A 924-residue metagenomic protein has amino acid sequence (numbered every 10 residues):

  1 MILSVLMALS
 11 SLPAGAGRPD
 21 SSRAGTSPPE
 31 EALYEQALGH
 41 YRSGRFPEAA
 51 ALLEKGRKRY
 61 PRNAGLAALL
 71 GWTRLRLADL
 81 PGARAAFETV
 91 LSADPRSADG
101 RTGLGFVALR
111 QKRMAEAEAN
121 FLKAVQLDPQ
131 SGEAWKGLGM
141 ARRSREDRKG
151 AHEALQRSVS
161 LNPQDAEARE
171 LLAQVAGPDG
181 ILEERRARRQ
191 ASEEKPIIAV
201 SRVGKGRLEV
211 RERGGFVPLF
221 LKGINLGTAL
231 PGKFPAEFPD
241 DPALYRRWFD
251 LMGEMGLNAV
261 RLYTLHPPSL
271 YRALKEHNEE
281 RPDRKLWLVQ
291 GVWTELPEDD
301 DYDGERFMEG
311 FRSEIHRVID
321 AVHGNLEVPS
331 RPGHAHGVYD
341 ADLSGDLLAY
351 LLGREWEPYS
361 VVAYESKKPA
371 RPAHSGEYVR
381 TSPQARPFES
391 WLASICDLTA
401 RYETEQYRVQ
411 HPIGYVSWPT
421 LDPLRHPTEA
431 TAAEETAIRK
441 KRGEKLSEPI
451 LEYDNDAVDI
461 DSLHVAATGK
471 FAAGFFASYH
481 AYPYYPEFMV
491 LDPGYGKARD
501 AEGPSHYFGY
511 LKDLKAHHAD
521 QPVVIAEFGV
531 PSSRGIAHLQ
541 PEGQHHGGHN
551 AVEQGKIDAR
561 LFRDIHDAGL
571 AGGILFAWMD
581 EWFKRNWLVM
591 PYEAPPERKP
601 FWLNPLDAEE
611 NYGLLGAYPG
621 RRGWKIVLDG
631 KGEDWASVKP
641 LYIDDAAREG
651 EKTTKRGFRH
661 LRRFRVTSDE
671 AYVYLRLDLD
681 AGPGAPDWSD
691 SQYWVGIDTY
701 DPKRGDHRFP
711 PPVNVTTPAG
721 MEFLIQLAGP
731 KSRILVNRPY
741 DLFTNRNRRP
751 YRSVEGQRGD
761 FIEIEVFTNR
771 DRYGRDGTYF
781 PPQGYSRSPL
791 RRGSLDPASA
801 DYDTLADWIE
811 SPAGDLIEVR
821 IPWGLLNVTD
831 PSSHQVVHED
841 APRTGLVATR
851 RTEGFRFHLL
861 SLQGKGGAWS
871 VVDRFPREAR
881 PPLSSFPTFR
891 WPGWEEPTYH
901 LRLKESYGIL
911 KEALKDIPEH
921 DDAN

Functional and structural regions predicted by a protein language model:
R42-S43, R76, R110-Q111, S144 (+1 more regions): Register position in tetratricopeptide repeats
R189-E279: Active-site-adjacent substrate/metal-binding segments within catalytic domains of carbohydrate-active enzymes
P242-S313, T399-Q406, D500: Aromatic-lined substrate-binding rim segments of carbohydrate-active enzymes
I315, I319-L348, R354-Q544: Noncatalytic carbohydrate-binding groove/subsite architecture in carbohydrate-active enzymes
H538-G543, E553, D564, A568-A571 (+4 more regions): Aromatic-rich peripheral "rim/lid" segments of glycoside hydrolase catalytic domains that contact and position glycan
R648-G774, V837-L862: Surface-exposed, glycine/proline- and aromatic-rich loop segments on solvent-exposed faces across compartments
G696-G720, N827-N924: Acidic/polar low-complexity flexible segments
